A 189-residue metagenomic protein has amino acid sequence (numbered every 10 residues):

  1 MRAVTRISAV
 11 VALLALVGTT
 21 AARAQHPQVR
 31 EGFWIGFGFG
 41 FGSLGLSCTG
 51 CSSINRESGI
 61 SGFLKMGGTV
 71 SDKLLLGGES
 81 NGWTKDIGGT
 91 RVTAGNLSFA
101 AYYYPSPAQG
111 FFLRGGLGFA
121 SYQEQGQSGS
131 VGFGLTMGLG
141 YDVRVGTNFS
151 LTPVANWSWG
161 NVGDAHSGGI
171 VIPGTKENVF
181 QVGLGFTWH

Functional and structural regions predicted by a protein language model:
M1-V29: Cleavable N-terminal export/targeting peptides
R23-K85, G163, E177-H189: Short glycine/proline- and aromatic-enriched beta-strand/turn motifs that initiate or cap beta-hairpins
E31-F33, R56-G62, R91-L97, Q109 (+2 more regions): Residues that define the transmembrane beta-barrel architecture of outer-membrane proteins
F37-F41, G62-G68, F99-Y103, L117-F119 (+3 more regions): Residues on the lipid-exposed face of transmembrane beta-strands in outer-membrane beta-barrel proteins
F39-G45, S80-D86, T93, L117-Q123 (+4 more regions): Transmembrane beta-strands of outer-membrane beta-barrel pores
T49-S53, K85-G88, S121-S128, S167-P173: Extracellular loop and loop/strand-boundary signature of outer-membrane beta-barrel proteins
D72-L76, A108-L113, G146-L151: Repeated loop/turn-to-beta-strand initiation elements of outer-membrane beta-barrel proteins
G89-Y122: Helix-adjacent hinge/juxtasegments
